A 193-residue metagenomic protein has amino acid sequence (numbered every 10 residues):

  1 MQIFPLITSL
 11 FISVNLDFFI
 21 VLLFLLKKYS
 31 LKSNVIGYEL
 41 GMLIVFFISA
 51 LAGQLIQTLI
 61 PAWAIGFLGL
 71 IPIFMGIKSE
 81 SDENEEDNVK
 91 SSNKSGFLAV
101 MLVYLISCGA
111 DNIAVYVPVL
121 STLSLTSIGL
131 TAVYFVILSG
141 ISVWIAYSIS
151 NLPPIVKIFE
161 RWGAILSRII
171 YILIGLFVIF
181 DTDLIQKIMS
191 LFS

Functional and structural regions predicted by a protein language model:
M1-N15, D82-C108, G129-G140, S190-S193: Small-residue-enriched transmembrane helix starts and helix-helix packing motifs in multi-pass inner-membrane proteins
M1-Q57, V117-V133: Juxtamembrane transmembrane-helix termini in multi-pass membrane transport proteins
S30-M42, I65-G66, K90-L98, E160-S167: Cytoplasmic-side transmembrane-helix entry/capping segments in multi-pass membrane proteins
E39-I48, G109-A110, W144, I165: Short hydrophobic alpha-helical membrane-embedded segments
I48-A52, V103-P118, I170-Q186: Hydrophobic alpha-helical transmembrane segments in multi-pass integral membrane proteins
L51-L59, Y116-T126, L152-V156, T182-S193: Membrane-interface helix termini and inter-helical loops of multi-pass transporters
T58-D87, S142, K157-S193: Selective transmembrane alpha-helices of multi-pass membrane proteins
L138-P154: Transmembrane alpha-helical segments of integral membrane proteins
